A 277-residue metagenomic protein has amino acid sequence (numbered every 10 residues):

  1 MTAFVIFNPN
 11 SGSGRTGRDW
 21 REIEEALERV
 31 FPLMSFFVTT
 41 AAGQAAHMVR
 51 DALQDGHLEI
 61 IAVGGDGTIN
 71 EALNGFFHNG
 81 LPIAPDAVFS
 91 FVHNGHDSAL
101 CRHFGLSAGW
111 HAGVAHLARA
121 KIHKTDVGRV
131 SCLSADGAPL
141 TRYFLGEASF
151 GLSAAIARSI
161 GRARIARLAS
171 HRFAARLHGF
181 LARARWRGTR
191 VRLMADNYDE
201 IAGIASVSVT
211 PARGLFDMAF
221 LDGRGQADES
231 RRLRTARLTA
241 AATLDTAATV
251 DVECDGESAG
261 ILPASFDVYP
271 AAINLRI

Functional and structural regions predicted by a protein language model:
M1-V63, N70, N74, H111 (+1 more regions): ATP/NTP phosphate-donor binding region
F31, F144, I201-S206, L233-A241: A broad structural signal for short, well-ordered beta-strand segments within beta-sheet-rich domains
P32, P85-A87, G214: Residue-level signal for beta-strand positions within conserved beta-sheet cores that form or flank
F36, V191-L193, V252, D267: Short aromatic-centered micro-motifs
T39, F77-V207: Catalytic core of DAGKc-family lipid kinases
T68-N70, A99: Short, active-site-adjacent cap segments at secondary-structure transitions
P211-I277: ATP/nucleoside-binding phosphotransfer catalytic cores, i.e., glycine-rich phosphate-binding loops
